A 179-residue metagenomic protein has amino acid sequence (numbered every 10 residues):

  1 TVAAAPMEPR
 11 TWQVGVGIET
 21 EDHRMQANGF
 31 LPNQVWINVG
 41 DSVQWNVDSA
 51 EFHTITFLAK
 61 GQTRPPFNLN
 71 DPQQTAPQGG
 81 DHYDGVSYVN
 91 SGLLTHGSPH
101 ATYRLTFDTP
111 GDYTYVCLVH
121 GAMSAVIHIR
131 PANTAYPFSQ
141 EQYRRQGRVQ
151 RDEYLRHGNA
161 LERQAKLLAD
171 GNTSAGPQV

Functional and structural regions predicted by a protein language model:
T1-V179: Extracytoplasmic copper-binding redox domains, predominantly the cupredoxin/blue-copper superfamily
